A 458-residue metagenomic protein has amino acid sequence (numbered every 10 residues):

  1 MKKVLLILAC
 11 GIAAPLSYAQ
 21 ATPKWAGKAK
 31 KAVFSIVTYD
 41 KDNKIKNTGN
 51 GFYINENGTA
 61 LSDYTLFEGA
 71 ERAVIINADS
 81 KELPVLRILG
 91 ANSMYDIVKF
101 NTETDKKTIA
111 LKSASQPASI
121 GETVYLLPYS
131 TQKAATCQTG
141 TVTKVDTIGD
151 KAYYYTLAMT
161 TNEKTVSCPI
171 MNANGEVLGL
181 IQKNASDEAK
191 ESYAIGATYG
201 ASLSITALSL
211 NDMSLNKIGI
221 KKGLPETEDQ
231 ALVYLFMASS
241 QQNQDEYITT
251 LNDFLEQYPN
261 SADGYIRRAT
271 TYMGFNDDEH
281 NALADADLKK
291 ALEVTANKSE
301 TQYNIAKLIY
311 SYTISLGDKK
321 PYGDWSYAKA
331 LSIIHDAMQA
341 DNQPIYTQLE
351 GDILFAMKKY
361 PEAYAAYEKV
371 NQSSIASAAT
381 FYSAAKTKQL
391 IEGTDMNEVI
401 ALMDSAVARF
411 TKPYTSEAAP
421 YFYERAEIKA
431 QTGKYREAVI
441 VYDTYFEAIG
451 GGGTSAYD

Functional and structural regions predicted by a protein language model:
A21-P23, L180-T250: C-terminal cap/linker of serine protease catalytic domains
A21-T22, Y39-N57, D63, E82-P84 (+2 more regions): A conserved glycine-rich beta-strand in the N-terminal activation segment of trypsin-fold
A21-W25, T108-Y154, T161-V166, I181-Y193: Flexible, gly/ser-rich surface segments that form the specificity/activation loops bordering the active-site cleft
N55-L127, Q132-T136, K151-Y154: Conserved active-site neighborhood of the chymotrypsin/trypsin-like protease fold
P225-D278, D318: Alpha-helical segment of the N-proximal tetratricopeptide repeat
Q241, F275-D278, Y312, D324 (+3 more regions): Structural motif corresponding to the intra-repeat A-B loop/turn of tetratricopeptide repeats
T270-G274, K307, I314, D352 (+3 more regions): Residue-level recognition of tetratricopeptide repeat
